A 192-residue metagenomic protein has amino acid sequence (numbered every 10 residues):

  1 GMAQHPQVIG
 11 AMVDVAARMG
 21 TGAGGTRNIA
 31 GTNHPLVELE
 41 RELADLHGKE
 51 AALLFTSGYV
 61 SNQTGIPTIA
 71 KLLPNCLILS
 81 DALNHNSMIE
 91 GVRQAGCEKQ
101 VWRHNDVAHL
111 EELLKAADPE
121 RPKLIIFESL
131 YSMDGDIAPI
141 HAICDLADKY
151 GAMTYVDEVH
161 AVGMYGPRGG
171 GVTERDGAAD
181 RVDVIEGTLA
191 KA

Functional and structural regions predicted by a protein language model:
I9-S57: Conserved N-terminal alpha-helix of the aminotransferase class I/II PLP-enzyme fold
A23, I78, K99, T154-Y155: Hydrophobic beta-strand scaffold residues
T26, L130, E158-H160: Conserved Walker B
I66-N86: Conserved PLP-anchoring active-site segment centered on the Schiff-base-forming lysine
Q94-G96, Y150, D180-R181: Short, structured coil segments at secondary-structure junctions
Q100, H104-V156: Active-site phosphate-binding strand-loop segment of PLP-dependent enzymes
R168, E174-A192: Active-site PLP attachment segment
